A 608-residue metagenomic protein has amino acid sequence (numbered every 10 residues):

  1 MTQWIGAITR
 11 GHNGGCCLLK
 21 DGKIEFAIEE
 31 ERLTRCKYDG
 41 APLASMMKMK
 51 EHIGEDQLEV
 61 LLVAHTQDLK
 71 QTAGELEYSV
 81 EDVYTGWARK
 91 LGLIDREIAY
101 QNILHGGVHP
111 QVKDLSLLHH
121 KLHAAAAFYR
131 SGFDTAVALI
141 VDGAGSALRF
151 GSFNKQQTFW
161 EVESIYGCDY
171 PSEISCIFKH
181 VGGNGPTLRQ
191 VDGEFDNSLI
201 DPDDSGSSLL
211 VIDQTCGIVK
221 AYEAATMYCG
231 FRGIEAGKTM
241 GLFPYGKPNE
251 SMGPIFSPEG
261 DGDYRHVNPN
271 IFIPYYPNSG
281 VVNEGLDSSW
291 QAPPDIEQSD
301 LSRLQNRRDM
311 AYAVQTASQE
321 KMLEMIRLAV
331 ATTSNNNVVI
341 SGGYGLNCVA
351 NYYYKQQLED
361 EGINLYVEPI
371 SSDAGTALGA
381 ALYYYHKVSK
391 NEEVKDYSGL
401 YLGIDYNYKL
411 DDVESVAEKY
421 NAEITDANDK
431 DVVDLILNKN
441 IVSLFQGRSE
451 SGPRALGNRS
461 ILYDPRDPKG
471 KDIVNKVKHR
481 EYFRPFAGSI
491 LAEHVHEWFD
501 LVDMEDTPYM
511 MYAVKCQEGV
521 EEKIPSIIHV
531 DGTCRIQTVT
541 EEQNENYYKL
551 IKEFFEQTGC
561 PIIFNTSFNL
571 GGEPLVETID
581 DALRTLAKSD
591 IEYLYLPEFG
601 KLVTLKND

Functional and structural regions predicted by a protein language model:
M1-G6: Extreme N-terminal starter segment of soluble prokaryotic enzymes
T9-D39, L76, V80-T85, H105-V112 (+6 more regions): Flexible beta->alpha loop and helix N-cap segments adjacent to enzyme active/binding sites
S45-V60, I326-S334: Phosphate/pyrophosphate-binding loops at sites that engage ATP/ADP/AMP, CoA/4′-phosphopantetheine, polyphosphate
I53-N102, L117, A125-A126, R130 (+1 more regions): Short beta-strand-loop/turn "lid" adjacent to the catalytic site in phosphate-handling enzymes
E55-D68, S334-G343, S443: Short glycine-rich phosphate-binding loop at a beta-alpha junction
D114-L117, V211, T215, D300-E320 (+2 more regions): Short acidic-aromatic active-site loops that bind/stabilize oxyanions
G260-Q305: A mobile "lid/hinge" subdomain adjacent to the ATP/sugar-phosphate binding pocket shared across diverse ATP-dependent
Y312-N336: Phosphate/ATP-binding catalytic cores across multiple sugar-kinase/actin-like superfamilies, primarily ASKHA
